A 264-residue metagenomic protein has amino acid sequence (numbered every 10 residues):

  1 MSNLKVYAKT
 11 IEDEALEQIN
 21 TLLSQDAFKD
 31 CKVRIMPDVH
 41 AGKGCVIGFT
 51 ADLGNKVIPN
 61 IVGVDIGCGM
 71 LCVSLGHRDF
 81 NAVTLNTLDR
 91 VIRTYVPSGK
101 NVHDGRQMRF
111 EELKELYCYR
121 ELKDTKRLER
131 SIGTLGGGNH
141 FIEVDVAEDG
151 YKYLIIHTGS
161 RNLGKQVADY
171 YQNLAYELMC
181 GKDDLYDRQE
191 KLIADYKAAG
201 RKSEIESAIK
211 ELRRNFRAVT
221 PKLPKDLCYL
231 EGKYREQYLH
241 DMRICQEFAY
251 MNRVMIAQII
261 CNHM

Functional and structural regions predicted by a protein language model:
M1-V33, L53-I61, I66-D149, K165-M264: Glycine-rich, flexible loop motifs
R34, Y153-H157: Short glycine-rich or small-residue beta-strand-to-loop segments that form or flank ligand, phosphate, metal/Fe-S
A41-D52, V57-I58: An anion-binding catalytic pocket shared by soluble metabolic enzymes
A41-G42, G69, G159-G164: Short acidic, Gly/Ser-rich segments with clustered Asp/Glu that frequently serve as metal-coordination loops in enzyme
